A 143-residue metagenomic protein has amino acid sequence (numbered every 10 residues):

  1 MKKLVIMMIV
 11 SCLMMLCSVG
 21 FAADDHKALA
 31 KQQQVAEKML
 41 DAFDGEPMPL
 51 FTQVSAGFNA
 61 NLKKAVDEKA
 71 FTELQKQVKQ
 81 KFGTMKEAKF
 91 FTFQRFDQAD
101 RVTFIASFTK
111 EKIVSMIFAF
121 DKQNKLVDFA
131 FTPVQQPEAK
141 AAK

Functional and structural regions predicted by a protein language model:
M1-V5: Positively charged n-region of N-terminal signal peptides that target proteins for export
M7-C17: Bacterial N-terminal signal peptides
S18-G45: Short, low-complexity N-terminal intrinsically disordered segments enriched in polar/charged residues
F21, V54, I117-F118: Short low-polarity hydrophobic stretches
F51-D97: Short solvent-exposed beta->alpha transition segments
R95-K143: Exposed beta-sheet edge and beta->alpha loop/turn motif
